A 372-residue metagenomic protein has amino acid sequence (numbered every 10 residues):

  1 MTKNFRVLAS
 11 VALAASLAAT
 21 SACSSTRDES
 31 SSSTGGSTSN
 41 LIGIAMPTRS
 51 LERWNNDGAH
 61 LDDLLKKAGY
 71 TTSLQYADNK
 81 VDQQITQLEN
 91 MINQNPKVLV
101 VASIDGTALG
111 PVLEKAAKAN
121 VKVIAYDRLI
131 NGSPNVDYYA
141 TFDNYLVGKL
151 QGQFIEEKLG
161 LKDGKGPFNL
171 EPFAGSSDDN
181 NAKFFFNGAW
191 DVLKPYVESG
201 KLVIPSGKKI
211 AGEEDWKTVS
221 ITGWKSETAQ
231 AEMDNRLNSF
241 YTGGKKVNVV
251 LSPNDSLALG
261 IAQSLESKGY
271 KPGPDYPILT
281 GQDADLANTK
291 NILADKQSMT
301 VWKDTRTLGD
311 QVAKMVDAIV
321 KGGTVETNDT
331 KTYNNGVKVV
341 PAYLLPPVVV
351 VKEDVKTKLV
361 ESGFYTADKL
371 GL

Functional and structural regions predicted by a protein language model:
K3-R6, C23-L372: A residue-level marker of the well-folded mature domains of exported/periplasmic proteins
R6-A15: Sec-dependent N-terminal signal peptides
S16-A22: C-terminal motif of bacterial Sec signal peptides marking the signal peptidase cleavage site
